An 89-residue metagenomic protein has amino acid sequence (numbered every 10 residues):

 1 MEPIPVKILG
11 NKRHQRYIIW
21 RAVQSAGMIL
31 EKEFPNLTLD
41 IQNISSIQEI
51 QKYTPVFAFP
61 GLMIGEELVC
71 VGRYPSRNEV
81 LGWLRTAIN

Functional and structural regions predicted by a protein language model:
M1-I29: Local sequence-structure signature of Cys/Sec-based thiol-disulfide redox active-site neighborhoods
R13-H14, I44, Y74: Short, surface-exposed acidic/glycine-rich loop or hinge patches that mediate macromolecular interfaces
R21-V23, V56-F57, S76-E79: Short, glycine/charged-enriched secondary-structure capping and boundary segments
I29-P35: Short helix-capping segments at alpha-helix termini
P35-I47: Thiol-based oxidoreductase modules, predominantly thioredoxin-like and allied folds used for disulfide exchange
T54-M63: Structural micro-motif
I64-N89: Non-catalytic, surface beta->alpha helical segment in thiol-disulfide oxidoreductase systems
